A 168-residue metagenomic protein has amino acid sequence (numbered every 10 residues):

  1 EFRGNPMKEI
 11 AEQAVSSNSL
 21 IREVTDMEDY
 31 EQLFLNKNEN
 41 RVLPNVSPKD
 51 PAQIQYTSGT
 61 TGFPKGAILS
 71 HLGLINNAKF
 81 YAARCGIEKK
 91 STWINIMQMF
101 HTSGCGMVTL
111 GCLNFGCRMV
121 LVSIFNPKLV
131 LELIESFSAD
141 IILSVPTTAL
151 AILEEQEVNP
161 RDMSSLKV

Functional and structural regions predicted by a protein language model:
E1, E12, K65-I68, C117-F125: Short beta-strand->loop structural element characteristic of the AMP-binding/adenylate-forming
E1-L33: Structural core segment of the AMP-binding/adenylate-forming
V15-V24, W93-I94, D140-S144, E157-V168: Conserved helix-loop-beta element of the AMP-binding
T25, K37-Y56, F63, R84-T92 (+1 more regions): Conserved pre-ATP/AMP-binding loop-to-beta segment of ANL
N45, I68, L143: Short aromatic/basic micro-patch
A52-N76: Conserved AMP-binding A3 loop
I75-T92, F100-I141, T147-E157: Conserved AMP-binding/adenylation subdomain of ANL enzymes
